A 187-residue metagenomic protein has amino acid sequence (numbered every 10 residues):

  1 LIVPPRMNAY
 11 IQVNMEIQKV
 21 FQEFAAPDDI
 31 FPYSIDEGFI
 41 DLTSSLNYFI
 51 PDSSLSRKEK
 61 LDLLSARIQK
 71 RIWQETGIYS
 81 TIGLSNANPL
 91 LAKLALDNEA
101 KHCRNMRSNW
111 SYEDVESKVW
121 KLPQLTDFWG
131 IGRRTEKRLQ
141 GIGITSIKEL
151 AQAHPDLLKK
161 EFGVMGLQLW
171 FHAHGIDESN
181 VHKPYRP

Functional and structural regions predicted by a protein language model:
L1-F171, D177-P184: Gly/Gly-Pro- and Ser/Thr-rich, intrinsically disordered tail segments characteristic of DNA damage-repair and tolerance
